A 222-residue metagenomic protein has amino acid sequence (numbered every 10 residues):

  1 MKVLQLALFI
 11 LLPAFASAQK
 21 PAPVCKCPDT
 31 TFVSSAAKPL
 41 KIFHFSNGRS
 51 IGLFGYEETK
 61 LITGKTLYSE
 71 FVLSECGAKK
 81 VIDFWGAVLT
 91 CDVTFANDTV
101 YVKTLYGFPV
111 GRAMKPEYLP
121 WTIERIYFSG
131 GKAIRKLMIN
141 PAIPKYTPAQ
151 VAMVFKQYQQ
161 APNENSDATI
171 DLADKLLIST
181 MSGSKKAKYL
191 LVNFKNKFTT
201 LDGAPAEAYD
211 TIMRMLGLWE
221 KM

Functional and structural regions predicted by a protein language model:
M1-V24: Bacterial Sec-dependent N-terminal signal peptides
Q19-M222: Exposed acidic/polar residues on beta-strands and adjacent loops within beta-sheet cores, strongest in beta-propeller
